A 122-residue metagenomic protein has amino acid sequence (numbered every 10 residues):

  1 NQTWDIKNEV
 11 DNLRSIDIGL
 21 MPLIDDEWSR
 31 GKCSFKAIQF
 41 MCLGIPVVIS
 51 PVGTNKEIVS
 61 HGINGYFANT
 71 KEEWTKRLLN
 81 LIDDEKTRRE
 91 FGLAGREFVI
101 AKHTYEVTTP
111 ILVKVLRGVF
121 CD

Functional and structural regions predicted by a protein language model:
T3-Q39, I49-E57: Nucleotide-sugar-dependent
W4, F35, N69, D83 (+1 more regions): Residue-level signal for the nucleotide or nucleotide-sugar donor/cofactor binding architecture
N12-S15, R77, L81, F98 (+2 more regions): CheY-like receiver
P22-D25, G44, P51-V52, G62 (+1 more regions): Nucleotide-sugar donor-binding loop of glycosyltransferases
H61-E72, N80-K86: Conserved acidic donor-binding segment of nucleotide-sugar-dependent glycosyltransferases
N80, T87-A101, T108-I111: A short, well-ordered alpha-helix in the C-terminal region of glycosyltransferases
Y105-D122: C-terminal alpha-helical cap of glycosyltransferases
